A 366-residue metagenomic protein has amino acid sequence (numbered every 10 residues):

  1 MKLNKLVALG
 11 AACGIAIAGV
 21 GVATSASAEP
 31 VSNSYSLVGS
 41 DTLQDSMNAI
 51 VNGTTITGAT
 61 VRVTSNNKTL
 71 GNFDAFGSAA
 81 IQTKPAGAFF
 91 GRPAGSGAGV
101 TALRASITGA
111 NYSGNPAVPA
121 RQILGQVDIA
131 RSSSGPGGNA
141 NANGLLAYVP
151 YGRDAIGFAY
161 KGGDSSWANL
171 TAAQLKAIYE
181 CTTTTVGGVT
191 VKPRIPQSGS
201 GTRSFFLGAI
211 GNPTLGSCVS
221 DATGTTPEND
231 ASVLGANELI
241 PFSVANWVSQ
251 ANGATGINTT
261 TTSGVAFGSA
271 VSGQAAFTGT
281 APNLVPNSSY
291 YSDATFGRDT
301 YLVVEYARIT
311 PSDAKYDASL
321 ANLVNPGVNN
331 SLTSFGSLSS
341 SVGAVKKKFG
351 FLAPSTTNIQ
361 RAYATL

Functional and structural regions predicted by a protein language model:
M1-K5, A16: N-terminal secretory targeting modules
N4-L6, G21-L124, D128-L366: Exported/periplasmic ABC-transporter solute-binding proteins
G10-G19: Bacterial N-terminal signal peptides
